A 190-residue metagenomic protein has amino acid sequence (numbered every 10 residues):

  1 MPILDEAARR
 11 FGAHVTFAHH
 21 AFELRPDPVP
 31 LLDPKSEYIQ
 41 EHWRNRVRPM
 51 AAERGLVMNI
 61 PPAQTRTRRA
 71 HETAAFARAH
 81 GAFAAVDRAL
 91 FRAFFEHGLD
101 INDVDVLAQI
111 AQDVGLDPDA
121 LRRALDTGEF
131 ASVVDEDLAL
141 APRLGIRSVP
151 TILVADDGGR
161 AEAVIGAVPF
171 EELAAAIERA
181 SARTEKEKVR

Functional and structural regions predicted by a protein language model:
M1-H97: Structural alpha/beta surface segment adjacent to cysteine/selenocysteine redox centers across thiol/disulfide enzymes
M1-V15, H19, A75, A89-R190: C-terminal cap of thioredoxin/glutaredoxin-like
